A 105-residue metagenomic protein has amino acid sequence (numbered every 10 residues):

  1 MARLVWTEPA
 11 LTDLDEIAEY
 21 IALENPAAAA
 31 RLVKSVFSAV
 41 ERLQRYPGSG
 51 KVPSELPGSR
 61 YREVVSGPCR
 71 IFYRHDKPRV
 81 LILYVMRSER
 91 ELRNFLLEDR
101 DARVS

Functional and structural regions predicted by a protein language model:
M1-Y61, F95-L97, D101-S105: Basic, Lys/Arg-enriched alpha-helical interface segments
S66-R70, R74-S105: Enriched for short, Lys/Arg-rich terminal
